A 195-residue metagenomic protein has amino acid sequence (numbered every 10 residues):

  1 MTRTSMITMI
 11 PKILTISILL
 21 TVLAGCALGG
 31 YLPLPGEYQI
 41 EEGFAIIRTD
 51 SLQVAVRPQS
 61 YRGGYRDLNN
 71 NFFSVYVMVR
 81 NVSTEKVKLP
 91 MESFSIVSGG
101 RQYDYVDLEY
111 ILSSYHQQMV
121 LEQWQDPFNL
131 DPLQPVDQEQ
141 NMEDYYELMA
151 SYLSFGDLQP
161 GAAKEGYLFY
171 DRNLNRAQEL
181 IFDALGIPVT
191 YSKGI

Functional and structural regions predicted by a protein language model:
M1-C26: Sec-dependent bacterial lipoprotein signal peptides
C26-I195: Conserved functional micro-motifs across diverse proteins
